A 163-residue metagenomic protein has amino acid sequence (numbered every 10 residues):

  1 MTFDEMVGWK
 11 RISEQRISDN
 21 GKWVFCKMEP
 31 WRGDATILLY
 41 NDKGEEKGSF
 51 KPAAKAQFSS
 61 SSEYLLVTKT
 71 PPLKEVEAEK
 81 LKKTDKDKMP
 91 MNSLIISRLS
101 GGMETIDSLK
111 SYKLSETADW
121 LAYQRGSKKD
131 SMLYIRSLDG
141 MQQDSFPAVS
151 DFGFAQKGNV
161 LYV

Functional and structural regions predicted by a protein language model:
M1-V163: Beta-propeller folds
